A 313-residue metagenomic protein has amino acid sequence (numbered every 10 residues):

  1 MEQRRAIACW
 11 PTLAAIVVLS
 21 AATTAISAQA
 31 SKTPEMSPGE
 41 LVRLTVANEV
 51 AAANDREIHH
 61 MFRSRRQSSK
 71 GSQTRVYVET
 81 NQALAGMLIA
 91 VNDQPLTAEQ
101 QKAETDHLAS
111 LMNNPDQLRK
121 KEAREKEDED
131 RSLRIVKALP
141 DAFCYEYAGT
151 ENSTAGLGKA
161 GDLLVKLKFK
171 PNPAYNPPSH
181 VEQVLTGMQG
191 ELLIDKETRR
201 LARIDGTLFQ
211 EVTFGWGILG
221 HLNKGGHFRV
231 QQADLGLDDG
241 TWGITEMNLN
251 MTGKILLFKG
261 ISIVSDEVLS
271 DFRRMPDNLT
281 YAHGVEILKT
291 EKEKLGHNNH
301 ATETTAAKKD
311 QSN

Functional and structural regions predicted by a protein language model:
M1-C9: N-terminal secretory signal peptides that target proteins for export/translocation
P11-T12, I218, I244: Intrinsic disorder/low-complexity segments enriched in polar/charged and small flexible residues
P11-T24: Bacterial N-terminal signal peptides
Q29-Q189, K196-A202, T207-H227, Q231-T241 (+1 more regions): Structured extracytoplasmic
E246-N248: M16 family metallopeptidases and their MPP-like homologs
